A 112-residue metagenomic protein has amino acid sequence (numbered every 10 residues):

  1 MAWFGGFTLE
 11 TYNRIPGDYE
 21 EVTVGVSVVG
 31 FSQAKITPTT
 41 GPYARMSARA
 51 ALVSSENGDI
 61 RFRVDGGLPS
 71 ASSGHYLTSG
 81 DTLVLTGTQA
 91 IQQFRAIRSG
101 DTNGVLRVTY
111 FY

Functional and structural regions predicted by a protein language model:
M1-V24, T109-Y112: Short, intrinsically disordered N-terminal pre-domain segments
P16-M46: Surface-exposed ligand/attachment interfaces on beta-rich extracellular proteins
Y19, A48-A50, G80-V84: Intrinsic-disorder/low-complexity, polar/charged segments enriched in Ser/Thr/Lys/Arg/Asp/Glu/Gln
P42, T78-I91: Beta-sandwich interaction modules
A48-A51, G87-G104: Noncatalytic modules at the cell exterior or secretory-pathway interfaces, chiefly beta-strand-rich lectin/adhesion
S54-S72, V108-F111: Short, surface-exposed beta-strand/strand-loop-strand elements in extracellular ectodomains
S73-L77: Short beta-strand segments within Ig-like beta-sandwich modules, predominantly Fibronectin type-III
G80, T102-V108: Short A/G/S/P-biased low-complexity tracts
